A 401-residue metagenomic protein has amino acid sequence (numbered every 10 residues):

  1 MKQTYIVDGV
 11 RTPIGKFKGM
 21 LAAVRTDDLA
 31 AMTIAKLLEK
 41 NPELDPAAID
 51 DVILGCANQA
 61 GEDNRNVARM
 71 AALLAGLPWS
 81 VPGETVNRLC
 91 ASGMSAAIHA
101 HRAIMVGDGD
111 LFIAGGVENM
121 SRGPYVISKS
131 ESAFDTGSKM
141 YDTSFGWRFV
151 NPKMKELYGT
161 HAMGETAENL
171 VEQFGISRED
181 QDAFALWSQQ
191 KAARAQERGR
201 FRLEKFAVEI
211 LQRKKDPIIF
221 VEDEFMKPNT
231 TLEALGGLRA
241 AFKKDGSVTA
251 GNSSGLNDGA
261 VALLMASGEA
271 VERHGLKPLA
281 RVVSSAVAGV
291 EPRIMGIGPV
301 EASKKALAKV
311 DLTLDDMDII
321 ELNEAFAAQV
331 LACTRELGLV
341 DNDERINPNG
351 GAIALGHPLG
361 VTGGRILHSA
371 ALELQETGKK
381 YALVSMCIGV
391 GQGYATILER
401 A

Functional and structural regions predicted by a protein language model:
M1-T26, F145, V150, T231-I297 (+5 more regions): Condensing-enzyme catalytic core mediating Claisen C-C bond formation in acyl metabolism
R11-T12, A23-M32, E43, D180-R273 (+1 more regions): N-terminal extracellular/periplasmic Venus flytrap/periplasmic-binding protein-like
A22-F112, G116-D135, K205-V221, R293-I294 (+1 more regions): Conserved beta-ketoacyl condensing-enzyme motif
D27-N41, V67-A71, A96-H99, M163-L170 (+5 more regions): Short, well-ordered amphipathic alpha-helical segments that serve as non-catalytic structural scaffolds within diverse
N64, G83-S92, N252-L256, V282 (+5 more regions): Active-site nucleophile and cofactor-binding loops and adjacent substrate-binding regions of central metabolic enzymes
V86-E118, V171-R200, A262-E269, R335 (+2 more regions): Active-site-proximal alpha-helical scaffold in enzymes
L111-N169: Flexible glycine-/small-residue-enriched beta->alpha junction loops that bind anionic phosphate/pyrophosphate groups
E165-E168, E204, Q212-K214, V283-A354: Active-site pocket-lining segment
